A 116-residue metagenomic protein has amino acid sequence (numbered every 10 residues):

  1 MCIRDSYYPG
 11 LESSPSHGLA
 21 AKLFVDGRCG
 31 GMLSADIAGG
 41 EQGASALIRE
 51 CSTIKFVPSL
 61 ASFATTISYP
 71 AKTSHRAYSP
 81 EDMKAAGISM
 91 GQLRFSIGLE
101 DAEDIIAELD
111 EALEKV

Functional and structural regions predicted by a protein language model:
M1-I3: Short, small-residue-biased leader/transition segments that mark boundaries at the very start of proteins
Y7-H75: Conserved PLP-binding catalytic core of the aspartate aminotransferase-like
R49, T65-V116: PLP-dependent enzyme catalytic core of the Aspartate aminotransferase-like
